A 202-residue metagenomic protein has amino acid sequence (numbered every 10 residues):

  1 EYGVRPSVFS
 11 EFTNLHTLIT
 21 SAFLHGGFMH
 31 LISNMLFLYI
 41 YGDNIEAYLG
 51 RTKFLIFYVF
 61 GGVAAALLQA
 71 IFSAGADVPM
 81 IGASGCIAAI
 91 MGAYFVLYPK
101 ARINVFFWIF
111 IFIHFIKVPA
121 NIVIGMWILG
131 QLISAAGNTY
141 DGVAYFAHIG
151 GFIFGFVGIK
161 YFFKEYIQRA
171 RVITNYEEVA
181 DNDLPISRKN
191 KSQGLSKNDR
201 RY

Functional and structural regions predicted by a protein language model:
E1-K197, Y202: A detector for small-residue-rich transmembrane helices and their helix-helix packing motifs
